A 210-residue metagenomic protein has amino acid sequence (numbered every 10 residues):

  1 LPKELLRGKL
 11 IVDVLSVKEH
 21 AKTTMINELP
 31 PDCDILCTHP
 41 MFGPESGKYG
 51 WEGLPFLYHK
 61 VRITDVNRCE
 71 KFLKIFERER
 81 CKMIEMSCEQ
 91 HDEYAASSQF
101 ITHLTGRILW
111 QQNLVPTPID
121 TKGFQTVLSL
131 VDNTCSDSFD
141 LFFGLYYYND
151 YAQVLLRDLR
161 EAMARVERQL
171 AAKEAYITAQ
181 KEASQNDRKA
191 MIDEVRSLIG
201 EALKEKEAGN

Functional and structural regions predicted by a protein language model:
L5-K9, P31-C33: A short helix->loop->beta-strand "cap" motif at the edges of active sites that frequently abuts
K9, A21-K22, E28, E79 (+2 more regions): Functionally constrained cores in energy, signaling, and assembly domains
V17-K82: Rossmann-fold dinucleotide-binding core
K82-G209: An accessory alpha-helical subdomain
